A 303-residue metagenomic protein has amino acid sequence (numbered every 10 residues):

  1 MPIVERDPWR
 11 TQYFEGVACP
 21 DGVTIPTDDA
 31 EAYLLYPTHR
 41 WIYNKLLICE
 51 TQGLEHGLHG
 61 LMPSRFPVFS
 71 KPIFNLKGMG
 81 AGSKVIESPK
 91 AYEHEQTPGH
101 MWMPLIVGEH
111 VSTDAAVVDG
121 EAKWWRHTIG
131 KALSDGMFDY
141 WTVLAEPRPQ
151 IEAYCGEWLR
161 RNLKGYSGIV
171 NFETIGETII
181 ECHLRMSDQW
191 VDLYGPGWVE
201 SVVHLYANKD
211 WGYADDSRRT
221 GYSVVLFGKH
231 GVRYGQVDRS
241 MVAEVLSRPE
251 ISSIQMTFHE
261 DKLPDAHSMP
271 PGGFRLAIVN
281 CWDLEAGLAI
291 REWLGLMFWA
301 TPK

Functional and structural regions predicted by a protein language model:
M1-E50, G212, D261-G272, N280-K303: ATP-binding N-terminal substructure of ATP-dependent carboxylate-amine bond-forming enzymes
P2-C19, C182-G195, V242-P270: An exposure/low-complexity boundary signal
T27-W158, M297: Active-site nucleotide/adenylate-binding loops and adjacent lid/helix of ATP-dependent enzymes
F66, N171-I175: Short acidic loop-to-beta-strand element that houses the catalytic metal-binding Asp/Glu of nuclease active sites
S70, W102, H127-K131, T174 (+2 more regions): Short beta-strand element of the conserved SAM-dependent methyltransferase core
V107-H110, A115-K164, G176-S223: ATP-dependent carboxylate/phosphate-activation module, predominantly the ATP-grasp catalytic core and closely related
Y166-I169: Active-site-adjacent "lid" and substrate-binding segments of diverse enzymatic cores
H204-K303: Peripheral (often C-terminal) accessory segments that flank ATP-dependent C-N-forming ligase machineries
